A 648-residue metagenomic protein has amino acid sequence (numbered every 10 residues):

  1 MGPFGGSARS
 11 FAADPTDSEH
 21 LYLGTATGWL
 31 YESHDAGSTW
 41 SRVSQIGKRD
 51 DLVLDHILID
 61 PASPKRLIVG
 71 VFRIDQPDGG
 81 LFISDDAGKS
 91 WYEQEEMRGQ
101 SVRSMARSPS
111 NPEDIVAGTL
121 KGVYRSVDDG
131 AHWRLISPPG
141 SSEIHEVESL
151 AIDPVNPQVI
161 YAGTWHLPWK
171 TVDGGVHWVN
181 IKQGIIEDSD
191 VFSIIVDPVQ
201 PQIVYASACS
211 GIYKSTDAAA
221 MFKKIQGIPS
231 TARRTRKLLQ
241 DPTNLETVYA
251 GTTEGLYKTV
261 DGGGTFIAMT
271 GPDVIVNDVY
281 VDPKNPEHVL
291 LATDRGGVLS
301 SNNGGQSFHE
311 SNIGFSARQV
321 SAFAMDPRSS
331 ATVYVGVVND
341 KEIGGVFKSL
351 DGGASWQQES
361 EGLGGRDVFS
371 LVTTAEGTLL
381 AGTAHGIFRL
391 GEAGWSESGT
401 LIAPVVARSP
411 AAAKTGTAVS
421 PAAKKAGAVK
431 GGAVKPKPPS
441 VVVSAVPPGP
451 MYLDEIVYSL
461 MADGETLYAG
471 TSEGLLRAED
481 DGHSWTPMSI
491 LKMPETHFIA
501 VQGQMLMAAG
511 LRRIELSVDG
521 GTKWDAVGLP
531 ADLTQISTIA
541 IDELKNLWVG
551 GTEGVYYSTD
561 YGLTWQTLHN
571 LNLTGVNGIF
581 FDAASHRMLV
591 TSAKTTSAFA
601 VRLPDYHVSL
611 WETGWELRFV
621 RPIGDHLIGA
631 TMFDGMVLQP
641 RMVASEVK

Functional and structural regions predicted by a protein language model:
M1-K648: Extracellular glycan-interacting surfaces
